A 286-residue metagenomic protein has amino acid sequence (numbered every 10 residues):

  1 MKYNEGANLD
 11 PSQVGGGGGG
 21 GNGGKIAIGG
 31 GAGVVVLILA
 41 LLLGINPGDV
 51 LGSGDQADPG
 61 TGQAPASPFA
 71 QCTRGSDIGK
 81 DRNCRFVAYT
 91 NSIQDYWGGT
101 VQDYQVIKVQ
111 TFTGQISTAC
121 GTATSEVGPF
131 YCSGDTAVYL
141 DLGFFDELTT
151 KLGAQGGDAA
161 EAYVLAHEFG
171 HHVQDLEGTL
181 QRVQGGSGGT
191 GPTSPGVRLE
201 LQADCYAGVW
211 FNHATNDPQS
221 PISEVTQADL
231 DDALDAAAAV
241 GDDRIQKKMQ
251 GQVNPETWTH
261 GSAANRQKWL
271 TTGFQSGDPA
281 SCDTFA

Functional and structural regions predicted by a protein language model:
M1-G15, G191-Q219: Post-HExxH zinc-binding segment in Zn-dependent metallohydrolases
M1-Q71: Long amphipathic alpha-helical segments used for membrane anchoring, targeting, substrate engagement, or oligomerization
I38, W97, L140, Y163-L176 (+2 more regions): Active-site recognition of the HExxH zinc-binding catalytic motif
L51, Q115-D141: Catalytic zinc-binding patch centered on the HExxH motif and its immediate surroundings that defines zinc-dependent
C84-T90, Q94-Q102, Q202-I245: Short helix/loop segments within enzyme catalytic domains that coordinate or immediately flank catalytic cofactors
D146-Y163, G191-V197: Short pre-active-site segment immediately N-terminal to the catalytic Zn-binding motif
F169-Q184, T215: Catalytic Zn2+-binding segment of zinc metalloproteases
G241-A286: Pan-zinc metallopeptidase signature
